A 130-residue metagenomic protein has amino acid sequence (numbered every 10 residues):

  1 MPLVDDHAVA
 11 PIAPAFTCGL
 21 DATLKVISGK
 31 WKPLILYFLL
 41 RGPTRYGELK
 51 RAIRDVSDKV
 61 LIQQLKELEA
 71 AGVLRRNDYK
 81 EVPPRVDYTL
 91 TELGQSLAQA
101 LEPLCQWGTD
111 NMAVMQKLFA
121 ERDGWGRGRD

Functional and structural regions predicted by a protein language model:
M1-T17, A70, R75, E92-D130: C-terminal regulatory/oligomerization modules of transcriptional regulators
P14-V60, K66, K80, D87 (+1 more regions): N-terminal helix-turn-helix DNA-binding core of bacterial DNA-binding proteins
R54, P83-P84, Q99, P103: Proline-rich low-complexity regions
E69-T89: Beta-hairpin "wing" of winged helix-turn-helix
